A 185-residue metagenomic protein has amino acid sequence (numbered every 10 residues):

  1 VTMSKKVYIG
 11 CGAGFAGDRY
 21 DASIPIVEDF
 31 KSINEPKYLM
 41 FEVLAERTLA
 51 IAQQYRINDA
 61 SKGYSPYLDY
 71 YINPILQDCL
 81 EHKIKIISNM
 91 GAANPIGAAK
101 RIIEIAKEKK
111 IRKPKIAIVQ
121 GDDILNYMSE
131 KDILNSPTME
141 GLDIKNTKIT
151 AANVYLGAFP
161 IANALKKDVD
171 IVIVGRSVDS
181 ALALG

Functional and structural regions predicted by a protein language model:
M3-K131, G141-Y155, P160: Metallocofactor- and cofactor-centric catalytic cores in central/energy metabolism, strongly enriched
Q54-D59, N135, S180, L184: A sequence-level detector of short, solvent-exposed, charge-rich linear segments
T138: Catalytic or ion-coupling anion/metal-binding cores of large enzyme and transporter domains
V154-G185: Glycine-rich anion/phosphate-binding loop at the beta-strand->alpha-helix junction
